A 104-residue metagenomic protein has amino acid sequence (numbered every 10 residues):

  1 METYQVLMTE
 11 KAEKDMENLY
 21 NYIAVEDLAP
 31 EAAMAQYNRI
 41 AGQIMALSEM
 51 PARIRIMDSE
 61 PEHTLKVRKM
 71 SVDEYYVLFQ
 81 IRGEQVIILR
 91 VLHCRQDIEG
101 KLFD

Functional and structural regions predicted by a protein language model:
M1-R39: Arg/Lys-rich, positively charged N-terminal/basic patches that mediate binding to nucleic acids
T9-K11, Y22, M50, V91-C94: Generic beta-structure capping elements
D15, Y22, Q43-A46, K69: Residue-level recognition of specific faces of alpha-helices
D27, L65-R68, V72-Y76, Q80-D104: Enriched for short, Lys/Arg-rich terminal
L28-Q36, R55-D58, E62-T64, E99: Solvent-exposed interaction patches of small proteins and small membrane subunits
G42-R53, E84-V86, C94-D97: Short, charged/polar surface micro-motifs in flexible loops or helix N-caps
M45-S71: A short, surface-exposed loop/turn module that caps and links secondary-structure elements
